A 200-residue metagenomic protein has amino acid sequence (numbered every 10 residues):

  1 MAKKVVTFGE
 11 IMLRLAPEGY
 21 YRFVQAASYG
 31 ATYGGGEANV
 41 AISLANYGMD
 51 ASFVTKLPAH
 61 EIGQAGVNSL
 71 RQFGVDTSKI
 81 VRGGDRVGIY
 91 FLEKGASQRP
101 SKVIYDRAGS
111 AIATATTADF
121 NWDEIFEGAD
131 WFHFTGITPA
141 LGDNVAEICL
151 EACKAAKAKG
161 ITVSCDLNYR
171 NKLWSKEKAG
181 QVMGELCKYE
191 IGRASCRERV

Functional and structural regions predicted by a protein language model:
M1-D76, A115-T117: Glycine-rich phosphate/adenosyl-contacting loop at the front of the ribokinase-like
T7-F8, K79, Y105, V163-C165 (+1 more regions): General beta-strand structural signal in soluble alpha/beta enzymes
L13, P17, R71, V75-D76 (+5 more regions): Generic secondary-structure signature for well-ordered alpha-helical cores
R14, A59, I112, T138-A140 (+1 more regions): Glycine-rich nucleotide phosphate-binding loop and flanking beta-alpha elements of Rossmann-like dinucleotide-binding
Y20-F23, V67-S69, D119-F120, A146-C149 (+1 more regions): Short, glycine/charged-enriched secondary-structure capping and boundary segments
A26-S28, F53-V54, R107-G109, P139-A140 (+1 more regions): Short, contiguous strand/loop micro-motifs
D50-G136: Conserved N-terminal subdomain of the carbohydrate kinase-like
W131, I137-R199: Conserved beta-alpha-beta core of the PfkB/ribokinase-like small-molecule kinase fold
